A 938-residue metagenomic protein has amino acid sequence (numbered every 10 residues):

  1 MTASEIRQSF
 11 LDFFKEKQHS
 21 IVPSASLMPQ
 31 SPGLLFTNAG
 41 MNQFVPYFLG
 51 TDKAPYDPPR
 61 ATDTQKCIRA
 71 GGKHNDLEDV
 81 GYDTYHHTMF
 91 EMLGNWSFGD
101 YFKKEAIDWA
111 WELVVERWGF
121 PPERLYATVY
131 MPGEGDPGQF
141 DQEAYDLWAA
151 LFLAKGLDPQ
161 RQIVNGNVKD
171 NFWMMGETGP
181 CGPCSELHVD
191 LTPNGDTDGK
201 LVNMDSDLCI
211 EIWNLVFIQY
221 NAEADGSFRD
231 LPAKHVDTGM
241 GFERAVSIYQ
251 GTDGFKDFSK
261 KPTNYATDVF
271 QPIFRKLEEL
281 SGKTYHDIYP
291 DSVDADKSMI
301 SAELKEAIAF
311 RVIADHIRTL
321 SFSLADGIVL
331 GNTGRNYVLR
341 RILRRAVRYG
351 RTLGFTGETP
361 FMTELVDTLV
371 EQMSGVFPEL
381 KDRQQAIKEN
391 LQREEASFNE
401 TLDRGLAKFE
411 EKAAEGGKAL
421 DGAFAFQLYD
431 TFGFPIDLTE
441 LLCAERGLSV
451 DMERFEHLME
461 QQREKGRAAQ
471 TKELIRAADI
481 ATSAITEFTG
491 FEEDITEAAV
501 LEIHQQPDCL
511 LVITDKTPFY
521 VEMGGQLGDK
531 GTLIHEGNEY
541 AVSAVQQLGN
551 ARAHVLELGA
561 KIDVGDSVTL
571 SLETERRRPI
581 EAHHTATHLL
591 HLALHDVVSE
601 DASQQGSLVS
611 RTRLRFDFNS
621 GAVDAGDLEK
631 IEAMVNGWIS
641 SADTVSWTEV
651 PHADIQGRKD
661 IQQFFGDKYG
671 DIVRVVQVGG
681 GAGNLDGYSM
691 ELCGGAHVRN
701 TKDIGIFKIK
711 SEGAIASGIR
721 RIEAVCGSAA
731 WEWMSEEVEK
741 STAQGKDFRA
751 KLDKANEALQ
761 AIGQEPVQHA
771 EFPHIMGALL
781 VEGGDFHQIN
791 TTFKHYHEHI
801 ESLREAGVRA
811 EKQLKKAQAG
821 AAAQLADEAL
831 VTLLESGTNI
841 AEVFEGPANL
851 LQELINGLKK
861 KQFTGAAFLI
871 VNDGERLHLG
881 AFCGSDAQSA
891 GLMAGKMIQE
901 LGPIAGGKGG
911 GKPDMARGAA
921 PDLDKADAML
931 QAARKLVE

Functional and structural regions predicted by a protein language model:
M1-R340, R344, R348-T356, I655 (+2 more regions): Alpha-helical segments
M175-H188, L231-T252, I328-G354, F424-A444 (+5 more regions): Conserved phosphate/anionic-ligand binding catalytic regions in large, soluble enzymes, centered on
Y220, D225-V246, D253, R275-E279 (+8 more regions): Conserved catalytic alpha/beta cores of large enzymes that bind or transform nucleotide phosphates and polynucleotides
G350-F355, E394-A477: Extended, domain-scale alpha-helical bundle/helix-rich regions
A423-L428, H457, D601, T701-I706 (+1 more regions): Terminal appendage regions of diverse proteins
P435-F491, M523-G525, K530-A541, V545 (+2 more regions): Conserved glycine-bearing catalytic or ligand-binding loops at nucleotide- and phosphate-handling centers of large
E473-E575: Conserved nucleotide-binding/hydrolysis modules and their immediate coupling elements across P-loop/ASCE NTPase motors
I475, R613, F618-I715, R934: Non-catalytic interaction/regulatory segments
